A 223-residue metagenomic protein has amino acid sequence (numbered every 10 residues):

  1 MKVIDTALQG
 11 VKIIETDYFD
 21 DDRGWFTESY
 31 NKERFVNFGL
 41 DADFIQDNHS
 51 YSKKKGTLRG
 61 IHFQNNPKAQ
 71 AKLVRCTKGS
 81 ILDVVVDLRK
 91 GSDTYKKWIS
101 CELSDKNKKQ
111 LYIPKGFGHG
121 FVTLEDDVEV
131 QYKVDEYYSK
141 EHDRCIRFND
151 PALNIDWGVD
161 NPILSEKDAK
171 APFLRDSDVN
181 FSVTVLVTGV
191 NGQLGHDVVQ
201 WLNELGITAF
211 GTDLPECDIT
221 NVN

Functional and structural regions predicted by a protein language model:
M1-K106, E125-D127, Y137-S182: Non-catalytic, conserved peripheral segments adjacent to functional cores
T6, T188, T212, T220: Ser/Thr-centric signal marking residues that sit in or immediately flank functional binding/regulatory motifs
H62, H119, Q193: Histidine-centered active-site/metal-ligand motif
K108, G116-V134: Ligand-binding loop in jelly-roll beta-barrel domains
T184-E204: N-terminal Rossmann NAD(P)H-binding glycine-rich loop of SDR-like oxidoreductase domains
V190-Q193, I207-E216: Conserved glycine-rich Rossmann-like NAD(P)H-binding loop of the short-chain dehydrogenase/reductase
C217-N223: Conserved Rossmann-fold cofactor-binding substructure of NAD(P)-dependent oxidoreductases
